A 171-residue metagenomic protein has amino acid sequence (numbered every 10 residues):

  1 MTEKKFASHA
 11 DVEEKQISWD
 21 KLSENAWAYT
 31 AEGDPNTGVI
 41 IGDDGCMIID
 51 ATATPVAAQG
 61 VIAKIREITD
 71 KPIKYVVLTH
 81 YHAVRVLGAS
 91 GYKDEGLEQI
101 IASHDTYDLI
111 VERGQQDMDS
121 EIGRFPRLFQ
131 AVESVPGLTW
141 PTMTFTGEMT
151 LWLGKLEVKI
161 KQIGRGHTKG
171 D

Functional and structural regions predicted by a protein language model:
F6-K21: Short acidic, Pro/Gly- and aromatic-enriched capping/linker segments at domain boundaries
I17-S18, Y29-T30, E133-P136, W140-T142 (+1 more regions): Short Gly/Pro-enriched turn/cap motifs at secondary-structure boundaries
S18-K64: Conserved beta-strand hairpin/beta-sheet module of binuclear metal-dependent hydrolase folds, prominently
A28, M47-D50, K74-L78, K159-K161: Short catalytic-loop micro-motif centered on adjacent basic/acidic residues
G33, D44, A51-A53, H80 (+3 more regions): A mature extracytoplasmic/lumenal domain signature
D43-M47, T69-I73, L156: Short, surface-exposed connector motifs at secondary-structure boundaries
A63-T142, T150, K169: Active-site HxH/HxHxD metal-binding segment of metal-dependent hydrolases
T144-D171: Core dinuclear metal-dependent hydrolase active-site scaffold
